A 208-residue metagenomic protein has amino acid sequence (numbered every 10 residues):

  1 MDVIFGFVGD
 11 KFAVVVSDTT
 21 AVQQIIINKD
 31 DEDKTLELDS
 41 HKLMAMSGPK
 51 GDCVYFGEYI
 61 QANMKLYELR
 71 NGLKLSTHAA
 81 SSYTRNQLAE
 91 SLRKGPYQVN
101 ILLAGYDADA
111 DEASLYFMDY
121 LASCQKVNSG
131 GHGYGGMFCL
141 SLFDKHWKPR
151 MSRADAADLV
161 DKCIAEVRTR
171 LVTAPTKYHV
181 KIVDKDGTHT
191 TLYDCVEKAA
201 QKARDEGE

Functional and structural regions predicted by a protein language model:
M1-E208: Long, low-complexity N-terminal extensions
